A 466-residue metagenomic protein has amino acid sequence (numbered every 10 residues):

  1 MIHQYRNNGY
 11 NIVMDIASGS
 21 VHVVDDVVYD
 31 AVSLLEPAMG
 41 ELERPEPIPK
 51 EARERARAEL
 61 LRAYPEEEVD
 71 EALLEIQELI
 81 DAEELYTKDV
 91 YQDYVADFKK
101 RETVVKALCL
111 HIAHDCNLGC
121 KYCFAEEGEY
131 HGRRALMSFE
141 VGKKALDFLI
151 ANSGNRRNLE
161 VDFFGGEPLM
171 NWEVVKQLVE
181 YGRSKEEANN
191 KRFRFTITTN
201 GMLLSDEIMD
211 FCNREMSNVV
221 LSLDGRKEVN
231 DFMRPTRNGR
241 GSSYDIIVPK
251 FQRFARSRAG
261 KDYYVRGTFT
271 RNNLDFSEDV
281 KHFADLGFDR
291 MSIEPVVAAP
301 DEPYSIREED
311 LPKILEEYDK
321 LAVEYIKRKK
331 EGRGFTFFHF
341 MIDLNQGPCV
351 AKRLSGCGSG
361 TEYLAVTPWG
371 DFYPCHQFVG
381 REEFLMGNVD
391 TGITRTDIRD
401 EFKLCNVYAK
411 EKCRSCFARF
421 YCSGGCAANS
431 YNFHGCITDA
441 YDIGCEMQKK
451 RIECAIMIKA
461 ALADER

Functional and structural regions predicted by a protein language model:
M1-M39: Acidic, low-complexity/disordered tracts enriched in E/D and polar residues
Y5, E102, L354-G358: Short loop/turn motifs at secondary-structure junctions and domain boundaries
G40-Y64: Short acidic, hydrophobic short linear motifs in intrinsically disordered regions
Y64, E71-D210, E215: Conserved alpha-helical substructure of the radical SAM core
E129-H131, L136, M233-R240, R307-E309 (+1 more regions): Short glycine-enriched, charge-decorated loop/helix-capping segments at active-site entrances that position
G142, L146-D162, N171-V296: Radical SAM/AdoMet-radical enzyme domain recognition
E302-R381, Y421: A C-terminal junction/extension of Radical SAM enzymes
V379-R466: Flexible mid-to-C-terminal extensions adjoining Fe-S/redox cofactors in radical SAM and related proteins
